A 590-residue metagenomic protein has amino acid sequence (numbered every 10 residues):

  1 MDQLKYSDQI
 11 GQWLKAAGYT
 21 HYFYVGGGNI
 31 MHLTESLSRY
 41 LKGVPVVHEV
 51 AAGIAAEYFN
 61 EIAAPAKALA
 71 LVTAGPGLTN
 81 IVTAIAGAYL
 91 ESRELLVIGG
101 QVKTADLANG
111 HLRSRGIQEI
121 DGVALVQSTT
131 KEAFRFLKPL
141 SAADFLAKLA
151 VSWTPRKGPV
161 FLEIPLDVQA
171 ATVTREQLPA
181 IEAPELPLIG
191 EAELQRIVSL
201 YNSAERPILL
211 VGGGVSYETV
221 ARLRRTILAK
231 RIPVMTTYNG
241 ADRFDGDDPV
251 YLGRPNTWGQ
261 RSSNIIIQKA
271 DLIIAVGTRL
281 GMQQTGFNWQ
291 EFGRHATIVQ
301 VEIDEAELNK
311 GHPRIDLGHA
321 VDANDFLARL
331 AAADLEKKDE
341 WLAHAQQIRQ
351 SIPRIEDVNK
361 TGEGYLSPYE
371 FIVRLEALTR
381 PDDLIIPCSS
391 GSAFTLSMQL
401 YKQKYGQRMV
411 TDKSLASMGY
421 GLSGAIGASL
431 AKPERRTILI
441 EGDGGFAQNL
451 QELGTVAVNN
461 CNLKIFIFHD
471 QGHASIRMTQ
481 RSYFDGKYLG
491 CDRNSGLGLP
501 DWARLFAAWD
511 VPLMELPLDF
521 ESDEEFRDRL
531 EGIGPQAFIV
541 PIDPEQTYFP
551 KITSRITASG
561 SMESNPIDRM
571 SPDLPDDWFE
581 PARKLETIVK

Functional and structural regions predicted by a protein language model:
M1-E336, N462-I465, D485, L574: N-terminal alpha/beta PP-like core and its mobile active-site loop of ThDP/TPP-dependent enzymes
M1-K5, L137-L140, V160, R175-E176 (+3 more regions): Phosphate/pyrophosphate-binding active-site segments
K5-L37, Q346-S423, A428, E434 (+2 more regions): Active-site diphosphate/adenylate-binding microenvironment
V25-G27, V44-I54, A70-P76, G212 (+4 more regions): Active-site nucleophile and cofactor-binding loops and adjacent substrate-binding regions of central metabolic enzymes
N60, Y89, W153, I227 (+4 more regions): N-terminal cationic-hydrophobic initiation segments that often serve targeting/anchoring roles
I62, A108-I117, T257, L308-G311 (+4 more regions): Thiamine diphosphate
T129-K131, R374-D383, L505-V511: A structural motif corresponding to the C-terminal end of an alpha-helix and its immediate exit/capping segment
L149, Q195-V198, R222-L223, R261-S263 (+6 more regions): Generic recognition of flexible, low-complexity loop/linker segments
